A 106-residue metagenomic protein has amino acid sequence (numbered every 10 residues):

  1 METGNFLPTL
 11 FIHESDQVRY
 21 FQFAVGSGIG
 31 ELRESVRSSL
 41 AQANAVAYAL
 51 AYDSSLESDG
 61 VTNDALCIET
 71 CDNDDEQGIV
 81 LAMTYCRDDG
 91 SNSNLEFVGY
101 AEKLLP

Functional and structural regions predicted by a protein language model:
M1-A41: Short, well-structured hydrophobic secondary-structure segments
Q42, V46-P106: Low-complexity intrinsically disordered segments
